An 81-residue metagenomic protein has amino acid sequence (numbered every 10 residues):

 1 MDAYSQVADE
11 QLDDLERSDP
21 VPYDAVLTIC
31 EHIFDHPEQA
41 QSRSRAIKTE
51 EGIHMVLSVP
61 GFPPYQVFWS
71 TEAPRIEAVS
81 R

Functional and structural regions predicted by a protein language model:
M1-P64, E72-R75: Basic, Lys/Arg-enriched alpha-helical interface segments
V67: Hydrophobic/aromatic beta-strand elements that line small-molecule binding cavities or substrate pockets in beta-rich
A78-R81: Short, solvent-exposed aromatic-acidic interface loops
